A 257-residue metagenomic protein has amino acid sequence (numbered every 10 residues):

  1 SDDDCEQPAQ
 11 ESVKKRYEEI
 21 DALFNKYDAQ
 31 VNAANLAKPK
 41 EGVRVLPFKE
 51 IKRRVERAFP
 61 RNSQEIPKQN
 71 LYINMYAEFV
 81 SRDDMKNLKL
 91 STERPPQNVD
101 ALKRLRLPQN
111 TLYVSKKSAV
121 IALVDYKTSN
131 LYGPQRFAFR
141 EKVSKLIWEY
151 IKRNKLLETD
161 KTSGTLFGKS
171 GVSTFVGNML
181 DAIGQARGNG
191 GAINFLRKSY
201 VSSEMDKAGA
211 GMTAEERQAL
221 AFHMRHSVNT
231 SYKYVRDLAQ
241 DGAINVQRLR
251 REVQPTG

Functional and structural regions predicted by a protein language model:
S1-E18, N194-V201, R225: Non-catalytic DNA-binding core/recognition domains of DNA-processing enzymes
S12, A34-V55, D100-L102, I193 (+4 more regions): Basic, alpha-helical nucleic-acid-binding regions used in initiation and control of genome expression
N25-R54, S129-K145, T162: DNA breakage-rejoining catalytic core of tyrosine-based enzymes
A34-D83, G209-A210: Basic, Lys/Arg- and aromatic-enriched nucleic-acid-binding interface segment
N87-K145: Conserved tyrosine-mediated DNA breakage-rejoining catalytic core shared by Y-recombinases
T128-D206: Active-site/catalytic core of tyrosine-dependent DNA strand-transfer enzymes
F195-H226: C-terminal catalytic core of tyrosine-transesterase DNA break-rejoin enzymes
G209-G211, F222-P255: Catalytic-site neighborhood detector that most strongly recognizes the C-terminal catalytic loop/helix of tyrosine
